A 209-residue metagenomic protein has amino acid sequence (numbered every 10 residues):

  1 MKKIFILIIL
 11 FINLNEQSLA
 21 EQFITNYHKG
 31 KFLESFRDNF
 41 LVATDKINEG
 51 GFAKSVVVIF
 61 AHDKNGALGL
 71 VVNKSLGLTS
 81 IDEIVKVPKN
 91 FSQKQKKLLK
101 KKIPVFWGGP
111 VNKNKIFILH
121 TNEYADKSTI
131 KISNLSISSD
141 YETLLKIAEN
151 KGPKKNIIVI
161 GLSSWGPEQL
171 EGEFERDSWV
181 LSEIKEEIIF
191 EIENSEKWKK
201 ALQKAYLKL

Functional and structural regions predicted by a protein language model:
I4-I12: Sec-dependent N-terminal signal peptides
L7-I8, Q17-L19: Cleavable N-terminal signal peptides
L19-L209: A short aromatic-anchored loop/beta-hairpin motif
